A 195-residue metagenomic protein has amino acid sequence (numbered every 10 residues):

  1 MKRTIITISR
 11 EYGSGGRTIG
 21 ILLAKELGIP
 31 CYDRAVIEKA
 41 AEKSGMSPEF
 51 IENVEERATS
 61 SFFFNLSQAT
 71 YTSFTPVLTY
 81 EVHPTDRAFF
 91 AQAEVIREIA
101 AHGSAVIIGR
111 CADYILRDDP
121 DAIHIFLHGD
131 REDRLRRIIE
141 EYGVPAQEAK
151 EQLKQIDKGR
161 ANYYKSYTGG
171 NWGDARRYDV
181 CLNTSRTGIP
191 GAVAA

Functional and structural regions predicted by a protein language model:
K2-I5: Extreme N-terminal starter segment of soluble prokaryotic enzymes
I8-A24: Glycine-rich phosphate-binding P-loop
P30-A41: Short beta-strand-centered segment that lines the nucleotide-binding/catalytic pocket of NTP-utilizing
A41-S104: ATP-dependent small-molecule kinase phosphotransfer cores that center on conserved nucleotide phosphate-binding segments
E56, S61-L66, Y71, P145-P190: Small-molecule kinase domains that catalyze NTP-dependent phosphoryl transfer to phosphate-bearing small molecules
A93, I189-A194: Short, amphipathic alpha-helical "lid/cap" segments that border enzyme active or binding sites
I99, C111-D119, R137: RNA pseudouridine synthases
D118-E141, A146-K154: Conserved phosphate-donor/acceptor-positioning beta-strand/loop module used by diverse small-molecule
